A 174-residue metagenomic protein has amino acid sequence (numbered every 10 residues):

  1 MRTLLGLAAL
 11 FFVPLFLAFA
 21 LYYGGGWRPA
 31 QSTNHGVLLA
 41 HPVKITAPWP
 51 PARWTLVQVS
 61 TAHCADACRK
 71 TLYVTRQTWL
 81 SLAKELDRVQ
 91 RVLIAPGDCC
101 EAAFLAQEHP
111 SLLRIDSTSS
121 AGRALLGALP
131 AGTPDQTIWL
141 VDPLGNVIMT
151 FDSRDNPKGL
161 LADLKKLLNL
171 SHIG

Functional and structural regions predicted by a protein language model:
R2-Y23: Hydrophobic membrane-insertion alpha-helices, especially the h-region of bacterial N-terminal signal peptides
L17-L38: Aromatic-capped interface at the extracytoplasmic side of an N-terminal signal-anchor transmembrane helix
Y23, V74-S81, A128, K165-G174: Short, surface-exposed patches at the edges or C-terminal ends of soluble domains, predominantly
S32-P50: Short extracytoplasmic/periplasmic juxtamembrane "stem" segments immediately C-terminal to an N-terminal membrane anchor
P50-T71, T75: Short active-site neighborhood of thiol/selenol oxidoreductases, capturing the structured segment around
L72-V92: Conserved helix-turn-beta segment immediately C-terminal to the redox Cys motif in thioredoxin-like folds
Q90-C99, F104-T137, V141: Short, internal strand/loop/helix patches that form the active-site neighborhood or redox-interaction surface
P134, L140-G174: Thiol-/selenol-based redox modules, centered on thioredoxin-like and closely related oxidoreductase domains
